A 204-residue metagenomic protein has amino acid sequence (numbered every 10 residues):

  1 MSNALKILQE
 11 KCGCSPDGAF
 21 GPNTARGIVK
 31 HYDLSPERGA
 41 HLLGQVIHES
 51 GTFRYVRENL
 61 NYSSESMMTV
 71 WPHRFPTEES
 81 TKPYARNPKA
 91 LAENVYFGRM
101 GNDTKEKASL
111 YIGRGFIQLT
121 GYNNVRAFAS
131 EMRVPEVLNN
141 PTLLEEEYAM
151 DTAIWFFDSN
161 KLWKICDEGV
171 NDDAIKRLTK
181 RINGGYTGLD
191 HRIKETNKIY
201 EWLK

Functional and structural regions predicted by a protein language model:
S2-P36: Short acidic, glycine/serine/threonine-rich helix-capping segments at coil-helix boundaries
N3-L5, P22-N23, P36-G44, D172-T179: Alpha-helical scaffolds flanking conserved acidic
S15-A19, S35-E37, H48-E58, W163 (+1 more regions): Secretory-pathway/luminal and periplasmic proteins that interact with or process carbohydrate-rich
L34-R38, S109-I112, Y148-A149, N171-I175: Extracellular/periplasmic catalytic domains that process cell-envelope and extracellular macromolecules
V46-E49, D167-G188: Acidic helix/loop microenvironments that form the catalytic cleft of cell-wall polysaccharide enzymes
I47-F156: Peptidoglycan-targeting cell-wall enzymes and recognition modules
E147, F157-C166: A structured, mid-to-C-terminal "fold-capping" secondary-structure block
K180, G184-K204: Extracellular low-complexity, O-glycosylation-prone Ser/Thr/Pro/Gly-rich "stalks" and linkers flanking catalytic
